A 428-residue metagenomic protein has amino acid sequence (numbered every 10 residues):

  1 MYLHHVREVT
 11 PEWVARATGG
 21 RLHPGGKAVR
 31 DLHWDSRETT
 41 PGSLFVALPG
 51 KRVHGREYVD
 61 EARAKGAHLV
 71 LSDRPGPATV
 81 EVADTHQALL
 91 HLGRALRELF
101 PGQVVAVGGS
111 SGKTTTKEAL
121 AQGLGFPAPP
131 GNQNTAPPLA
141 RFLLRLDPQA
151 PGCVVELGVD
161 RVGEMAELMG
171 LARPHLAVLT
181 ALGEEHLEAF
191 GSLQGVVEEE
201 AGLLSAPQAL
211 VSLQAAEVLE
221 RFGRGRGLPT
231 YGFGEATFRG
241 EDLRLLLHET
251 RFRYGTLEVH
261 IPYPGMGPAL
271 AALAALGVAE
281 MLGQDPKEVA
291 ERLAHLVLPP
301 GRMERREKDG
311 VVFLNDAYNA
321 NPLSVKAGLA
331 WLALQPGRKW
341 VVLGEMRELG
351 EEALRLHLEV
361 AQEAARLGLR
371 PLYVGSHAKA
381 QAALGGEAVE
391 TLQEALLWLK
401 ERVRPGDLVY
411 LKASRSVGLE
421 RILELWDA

Functional and structural regions predicted by a protein language model:
M1-H91, A95, A333-G337, L349 (+4 more regions): N-terminal leader/targeting and accessory segments in enzymes
W13, S72-G76, L176-V312, G337-R338 (+2 more regions): Acidic, Mg2+-coordinating active-site environments of NTP-dependent enzymes
V14, S43, A62, L92 (+13 more regions): Residue-level signal for inorganic ion chemistry
D73, G102-G108, V178-G183, S212 (+4 more regions): Short beta-strands and strand-loop turn motifs
A88-A209, L213, V218-R226, G255 (+2 more regions): Phosphate-binding loop of NTP-binding sites
V107, P300-R302, S416-I422: ATP-dependent carboxylate/acyl-activation modules
G301, A317-A327: Glycine-rich phosphate/pyrophosphate-binding beta-alpha loops
A388, L408-E424: Peripheral docking tails and interdomain loops at the edges of cofactor- or intermediate-handling domains
